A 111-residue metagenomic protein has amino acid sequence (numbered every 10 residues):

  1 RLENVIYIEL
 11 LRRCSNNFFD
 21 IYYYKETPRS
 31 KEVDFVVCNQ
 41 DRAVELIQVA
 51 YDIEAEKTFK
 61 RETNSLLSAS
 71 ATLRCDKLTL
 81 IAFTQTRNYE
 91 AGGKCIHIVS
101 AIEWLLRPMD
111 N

Functional and structural regions predicted by a protein language model:
R1-N111: A cross-kingdom feature that marks ATP-driven nucleic-acid transaction machinery
